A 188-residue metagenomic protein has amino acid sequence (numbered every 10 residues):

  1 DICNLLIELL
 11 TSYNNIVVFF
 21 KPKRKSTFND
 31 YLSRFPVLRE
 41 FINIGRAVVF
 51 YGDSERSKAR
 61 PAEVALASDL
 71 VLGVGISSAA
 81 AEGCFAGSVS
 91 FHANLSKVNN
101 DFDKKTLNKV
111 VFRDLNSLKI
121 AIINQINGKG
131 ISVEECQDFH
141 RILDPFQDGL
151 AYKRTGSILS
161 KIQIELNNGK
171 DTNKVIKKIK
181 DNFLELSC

Functional and structural regions predicted by a protein language model:
D1-E40, V49-F50: Conserved catalytic-core segment of nucleotide-activated headgroup transferases in glycan assembly
N4, S57-R60, S78: A generic local structural motif
I16, R24, S33-R34, L115-N116 (+1 more regions): C-terminal amphipathic helix plus adjacent low-complexity, charged tail appended to glycosyltransferase catalytic
F20-P22, G73, H92-N94: Short beta-strand/turn micro-motifs composed of small residues that flank or help shape donor/cofactor-binding pockets
K23-T27, S54-E55, S77-A79, S96-V98: Short, solvent-exposed loop/turn segments at secondary-structure junctions
P36-I44, L70, S78-Q147: Catalytic binding pocket for nucleotide-activated donors in carbohydrate/polymer assembly enzymes
R46-K58: Active-site donor-binding acidic/aromatic loop of nucleotide-activated sugar and phosphosugar transferases involved
E63-V74: Acidic donor-binding loop of glycosyltransferase active sites
